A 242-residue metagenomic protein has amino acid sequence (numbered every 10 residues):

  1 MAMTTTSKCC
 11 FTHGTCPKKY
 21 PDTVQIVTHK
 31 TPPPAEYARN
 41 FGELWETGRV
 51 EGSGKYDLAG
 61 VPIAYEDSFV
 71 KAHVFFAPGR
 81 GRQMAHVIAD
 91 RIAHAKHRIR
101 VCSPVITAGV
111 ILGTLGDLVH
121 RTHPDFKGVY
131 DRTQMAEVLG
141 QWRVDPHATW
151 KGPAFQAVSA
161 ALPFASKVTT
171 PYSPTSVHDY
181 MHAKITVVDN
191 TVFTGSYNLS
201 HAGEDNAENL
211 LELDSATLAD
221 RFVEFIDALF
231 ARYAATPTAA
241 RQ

Functional and structural regions predicted by a protein language model:
M1-V50, Y65-D67, H94, R98 (+1 more regions): PLD/PLD-like phosphodiesterase catalytic module centered on the HKD motif
T47-A77, G81: A charged, amphipathic alpha-helical module
V70, F75-D90, H97-G116, H120: Beta-propeller domains
